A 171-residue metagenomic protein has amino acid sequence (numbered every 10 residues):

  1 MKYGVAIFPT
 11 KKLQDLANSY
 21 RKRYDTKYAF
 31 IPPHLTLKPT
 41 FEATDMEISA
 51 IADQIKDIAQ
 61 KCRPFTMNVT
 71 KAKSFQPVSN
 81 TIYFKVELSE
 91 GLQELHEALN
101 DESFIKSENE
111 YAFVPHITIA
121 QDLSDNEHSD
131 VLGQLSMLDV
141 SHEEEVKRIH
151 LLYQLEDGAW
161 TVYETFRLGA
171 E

Functional and structural regions predicted by a protein language model:
M1-T66, S74, L88-E143, W160-E171: Basic, often amphipathic N-terminal segments
T70-V78, P115-T118, R148-G158: Short proline/glycine- and acidic-rich turn/helix-capping motifs at secondary-structure junctions
